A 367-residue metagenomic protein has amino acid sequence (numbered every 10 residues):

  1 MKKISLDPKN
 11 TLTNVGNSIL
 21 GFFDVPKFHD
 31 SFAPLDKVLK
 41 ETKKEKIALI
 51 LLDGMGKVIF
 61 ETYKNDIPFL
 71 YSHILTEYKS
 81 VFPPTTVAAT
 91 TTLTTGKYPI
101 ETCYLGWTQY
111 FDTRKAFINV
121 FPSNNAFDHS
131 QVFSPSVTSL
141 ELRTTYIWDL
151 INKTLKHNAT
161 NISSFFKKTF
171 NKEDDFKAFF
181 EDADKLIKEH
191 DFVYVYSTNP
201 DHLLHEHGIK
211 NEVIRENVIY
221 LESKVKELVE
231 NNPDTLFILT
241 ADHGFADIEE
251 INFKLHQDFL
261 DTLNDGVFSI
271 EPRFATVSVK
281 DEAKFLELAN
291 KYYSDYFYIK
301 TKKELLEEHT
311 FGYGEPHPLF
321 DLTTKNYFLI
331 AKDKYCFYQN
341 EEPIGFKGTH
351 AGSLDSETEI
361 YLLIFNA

Functional and structural regions predicted by a protein language model:
M1-A367: Feature captures the catalytic ectodomains and active-site-proximal regions of enzymes that hydrolyze or transfer
